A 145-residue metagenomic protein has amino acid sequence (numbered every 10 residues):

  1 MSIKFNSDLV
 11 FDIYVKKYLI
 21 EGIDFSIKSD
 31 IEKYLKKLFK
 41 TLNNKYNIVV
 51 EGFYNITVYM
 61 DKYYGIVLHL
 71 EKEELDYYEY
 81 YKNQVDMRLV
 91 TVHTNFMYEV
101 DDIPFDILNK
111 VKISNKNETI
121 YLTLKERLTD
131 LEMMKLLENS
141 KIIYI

Functional and structural regions predicted by a protein language model:
M1-K17: N-terminal, Lys/Arg- and Ser/Thr-rich interaction peptides
K4, D101, F105: Long, contiguous binding/interaction regions
V15-K17, L70-K72, L122-R127: Short beta-strand-to-loop capping motifs
L19-V50: Acidic, aromatic-enriched beta-alpha/helix-loop junctions
Y59-M60: Surface-exposed extracytoplasmic segments
Y64-D76: C-terminal edge-of-domain segments
E79-D102: Short glycine-/aliphatic-rich beta-strand segments at the starts of folded cytosolic domains
I113-I145: C-terminal structured interaction module
